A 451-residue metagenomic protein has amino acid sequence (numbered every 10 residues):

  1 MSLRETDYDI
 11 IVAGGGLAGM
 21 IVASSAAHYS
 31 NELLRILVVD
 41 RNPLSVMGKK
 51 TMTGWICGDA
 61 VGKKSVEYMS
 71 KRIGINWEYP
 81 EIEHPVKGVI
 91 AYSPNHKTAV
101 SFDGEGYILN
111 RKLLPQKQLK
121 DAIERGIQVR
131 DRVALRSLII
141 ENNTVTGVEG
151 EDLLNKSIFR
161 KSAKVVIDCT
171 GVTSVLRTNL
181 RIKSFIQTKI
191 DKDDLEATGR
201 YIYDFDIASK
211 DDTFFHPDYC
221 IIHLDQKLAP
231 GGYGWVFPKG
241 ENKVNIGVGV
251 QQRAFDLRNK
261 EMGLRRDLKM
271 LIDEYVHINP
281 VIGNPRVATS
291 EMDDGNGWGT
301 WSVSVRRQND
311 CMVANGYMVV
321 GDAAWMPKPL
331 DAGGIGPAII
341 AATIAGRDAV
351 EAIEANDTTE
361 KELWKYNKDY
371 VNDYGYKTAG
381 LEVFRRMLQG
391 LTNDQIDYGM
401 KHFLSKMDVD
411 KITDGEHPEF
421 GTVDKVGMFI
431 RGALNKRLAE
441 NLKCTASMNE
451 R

Functional and structural regions predicted by a protein language model:
E5-L37: N-terminal Rossmann-like FAD-binding beta1-loop-alpha1 element of flavoenzymes
G15, S25-H28, I123-V281: Predominantly flavin-linked oxidoreductase catalytic cores and closely associated redox partners
A18, V22, L44, T173: Conserved Rossmann-like nucleotide-cofactor binding loop
S25, N42-V89: N-terminal FAD cofactor-binding segment of flavoenzymes
C57-K64, S101-D121, Y201, D256-R266: Short beta-strand to alpha-helix junction loop
E67-K117: A conserved beta-strand/loop capping segment in the N-terminal third of enzymes that catalyze redox or closely related
L135, P230-G234, V250-D348: FAD/FMN-dependent oxidoreductases across multiple families
V350-R451: C-terminal helical "tail/cap" subdomain of flavin- and related membrane-associated enzymes
